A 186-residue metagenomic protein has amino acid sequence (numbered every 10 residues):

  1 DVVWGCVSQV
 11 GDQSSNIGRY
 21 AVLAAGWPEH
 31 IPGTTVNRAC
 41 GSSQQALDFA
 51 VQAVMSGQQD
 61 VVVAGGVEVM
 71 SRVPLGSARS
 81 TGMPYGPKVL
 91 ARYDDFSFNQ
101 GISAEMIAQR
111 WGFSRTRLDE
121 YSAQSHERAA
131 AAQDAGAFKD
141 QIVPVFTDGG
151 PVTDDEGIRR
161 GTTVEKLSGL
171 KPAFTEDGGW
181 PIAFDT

Functional and structural regions predicted by a protein language model:
D1: N-terminal beta1-alpha1-beta2 module of alpha/beta enzyme domains
W4-D60, D95-I102, S168-T186: Conserved catalytic cysteine-centered active-site region of acyl-thioester-dependent Claisen-condensing enzymes
V10, V69-S71, A129: Glycine-rich nucleotide phosphate-binding loop and flanking beta-alpha elements of Rossmann-like dinucleotide-binding
Q13-S15, V73-L75, D154-E156: Short, well-ordered secondary-structure micro-motifs
R19, E105, A130: Short glycine-/small-residue-rich flexible loop motifs, especially phosphate/cofactor-binding loops
N37-V67, A108-F138: Active-site-proximal alpha-helical scaffold in enzymes
V51, M55-R110: Flexible glycine-/small-residue-enriched beta->alpha junction loops that bind anionic phosphate/pyrophosphate groups
R117-T186: N-terminal extracellular/periplasmic Venus flytrap/periplasmic-binding protein-like
